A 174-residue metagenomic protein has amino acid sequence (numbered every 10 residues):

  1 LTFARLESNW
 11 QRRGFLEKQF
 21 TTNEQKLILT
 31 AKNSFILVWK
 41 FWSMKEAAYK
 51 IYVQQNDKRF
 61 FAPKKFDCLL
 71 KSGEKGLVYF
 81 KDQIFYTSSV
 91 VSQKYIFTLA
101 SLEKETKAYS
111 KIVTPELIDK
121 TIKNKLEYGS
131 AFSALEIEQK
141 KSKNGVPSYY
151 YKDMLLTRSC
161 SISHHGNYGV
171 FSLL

Functional and structural regions predicted by a protein language model:
F3-L174: Core catalytic alpha/beta fold that binds nucleotide/phospho-ligands
